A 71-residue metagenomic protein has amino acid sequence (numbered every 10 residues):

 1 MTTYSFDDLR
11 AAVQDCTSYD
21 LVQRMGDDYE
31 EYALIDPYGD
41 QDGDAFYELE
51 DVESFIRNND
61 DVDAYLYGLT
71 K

Functional and structural regions predicted by a protein language model:
M1-R10, G68-K71: Short, extreme N-terminal segment that most often corresponds to the first beta-strand
Q14-G68: Acidic, low-complexity, intrinsically disordered interaction modules
